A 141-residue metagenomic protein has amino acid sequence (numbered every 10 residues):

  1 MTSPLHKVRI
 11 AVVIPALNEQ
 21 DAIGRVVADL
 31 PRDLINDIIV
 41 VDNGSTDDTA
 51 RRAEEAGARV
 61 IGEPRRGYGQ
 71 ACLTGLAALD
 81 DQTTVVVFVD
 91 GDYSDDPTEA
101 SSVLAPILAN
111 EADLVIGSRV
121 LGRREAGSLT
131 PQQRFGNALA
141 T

Functional and structural regions predicted by a protein language model:
M1-D29: N-proximal low-complexity "stem/linker" segments adjacent to membrane-targeting elements
E19-A22, S45, D96: Donor nucleotide-sugar binding loop of glycosyltransferases
A28-N36: Short, acidic, metal-binding catalytic loop of nucleotide-sugar glycosyltransferases
L34, E55-G57: Short, structured coil segments at secondary-structure junctions
I35, T83-T84, E111-V115: Short, high-confidence coil segments that cap the C-terminus of an alpha-helix and link into the following beta-strand
D42-A50: A conserved acidic beta->alpha catalytic loop
E63-A78, P97-T141: Acceptor/aglycone-binding surface of glycosyltransferases and processive sugar-polymer synthases
T83-S94: Short beta-strand-to-loop acidic/aromatic patch adjacent to the donor-nucleotide binding site
